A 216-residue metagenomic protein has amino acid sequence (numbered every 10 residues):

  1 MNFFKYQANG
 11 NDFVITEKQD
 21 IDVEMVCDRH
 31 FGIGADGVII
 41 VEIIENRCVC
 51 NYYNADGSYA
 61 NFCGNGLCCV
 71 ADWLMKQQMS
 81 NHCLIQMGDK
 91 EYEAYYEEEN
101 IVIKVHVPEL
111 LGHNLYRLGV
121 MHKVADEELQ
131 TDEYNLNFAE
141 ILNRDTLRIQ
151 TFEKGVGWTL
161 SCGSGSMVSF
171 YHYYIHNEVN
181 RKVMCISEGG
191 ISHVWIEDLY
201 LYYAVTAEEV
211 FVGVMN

Functional and structural regions predicted by a protein language model:
M1-E98, Y116, H122-N216: A glycine-rich beta-to-alpha transition motif near the start of alpha/beta enzyme domains, typified by
I101: Active-site donor-binding segments of glycosyltransferases and PAPS-dependent sulfotransferases
K104-G112, D132: Active-site glycine-rich loop that binds ribose-phosphate moieties when present
